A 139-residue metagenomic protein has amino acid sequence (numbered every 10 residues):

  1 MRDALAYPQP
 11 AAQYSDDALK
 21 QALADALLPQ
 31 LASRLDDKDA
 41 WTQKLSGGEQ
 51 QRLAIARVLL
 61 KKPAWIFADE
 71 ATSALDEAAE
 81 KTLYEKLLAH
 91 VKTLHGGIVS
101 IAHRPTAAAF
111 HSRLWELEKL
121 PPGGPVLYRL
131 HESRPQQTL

Functional and structural regions predicted by a protein language model:
M1-A4, D37-L139: ABC-family ATPase nucleotide-binding domain "signature/switch" substructure
R2-A40, A79: Conserved "ABC signature" C-loop
